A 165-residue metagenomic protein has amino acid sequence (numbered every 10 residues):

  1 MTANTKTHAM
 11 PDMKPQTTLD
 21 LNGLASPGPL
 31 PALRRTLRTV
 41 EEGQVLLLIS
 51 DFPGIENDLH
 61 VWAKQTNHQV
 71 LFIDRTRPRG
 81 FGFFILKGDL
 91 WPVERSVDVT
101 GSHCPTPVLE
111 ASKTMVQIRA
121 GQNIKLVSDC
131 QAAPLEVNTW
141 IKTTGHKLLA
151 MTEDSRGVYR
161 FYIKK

Functional and structural regions predicted by a protein language model:
T2-K165: Domain-level signature for proteins that mediate thiol-based redox and metal-cofactor handling
